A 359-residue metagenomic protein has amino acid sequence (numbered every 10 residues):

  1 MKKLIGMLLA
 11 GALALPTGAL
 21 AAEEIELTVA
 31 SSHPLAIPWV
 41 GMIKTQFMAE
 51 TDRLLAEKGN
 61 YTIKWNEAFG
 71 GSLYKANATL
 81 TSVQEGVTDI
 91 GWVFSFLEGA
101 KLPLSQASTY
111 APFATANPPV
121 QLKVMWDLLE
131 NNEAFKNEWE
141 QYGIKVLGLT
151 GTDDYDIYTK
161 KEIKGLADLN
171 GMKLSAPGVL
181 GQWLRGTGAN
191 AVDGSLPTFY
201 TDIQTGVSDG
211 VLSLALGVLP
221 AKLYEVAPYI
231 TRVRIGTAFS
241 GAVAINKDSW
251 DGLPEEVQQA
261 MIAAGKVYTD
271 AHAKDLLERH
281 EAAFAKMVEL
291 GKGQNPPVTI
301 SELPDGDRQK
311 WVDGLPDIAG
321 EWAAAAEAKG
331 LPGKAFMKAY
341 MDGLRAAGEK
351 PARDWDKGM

Functional and structural regions predicted by a protein language model:
M1-L4: Positively charged n-region of N-terminal signal peptides that target proteins for export
G6-L13: Hydrophobic helical h-region of N-terminal Sec-dependent signal peptides in bacterial secretory/periplasmic proteins
L15-A21: Sec/Tat signal peptide C-region and signal peptidase I cleavage site
A22-V120, F135-M359: N-terminal secretory/targeting leader peptides
V120-A134: Signature of the catalytic double-stranded beta-helix
